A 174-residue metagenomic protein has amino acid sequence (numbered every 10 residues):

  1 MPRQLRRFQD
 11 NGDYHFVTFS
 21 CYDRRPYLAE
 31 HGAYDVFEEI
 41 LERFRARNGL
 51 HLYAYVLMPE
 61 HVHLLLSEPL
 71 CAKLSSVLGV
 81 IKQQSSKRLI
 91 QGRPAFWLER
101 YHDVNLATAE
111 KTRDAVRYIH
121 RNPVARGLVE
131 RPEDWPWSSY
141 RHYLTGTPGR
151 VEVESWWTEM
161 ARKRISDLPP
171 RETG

Functional and structural regions predicted by a protein language model:
M1-G174: Short catalytic/metal-binding and nucleic-acid-binding patches
